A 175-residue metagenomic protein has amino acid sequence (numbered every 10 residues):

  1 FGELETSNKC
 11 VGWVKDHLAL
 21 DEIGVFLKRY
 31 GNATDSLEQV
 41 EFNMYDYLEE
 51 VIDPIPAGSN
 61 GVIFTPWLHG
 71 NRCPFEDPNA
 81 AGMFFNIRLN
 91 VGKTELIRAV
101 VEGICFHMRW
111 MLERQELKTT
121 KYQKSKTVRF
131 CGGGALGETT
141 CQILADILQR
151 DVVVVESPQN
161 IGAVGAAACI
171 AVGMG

Functional and structural regions predicted by a protein language model:
F1-C73: A short helix-loop
V51-V164: Activation-segment/catalytic-loop signature of the eukaryotic protein kinase fold
A167-I170: Short low-complexity, flexible loop/linker segments enriched in glycine and/or proline with clustered acidic
V172-G175: Cytochrome P450 heme-binding "Cys pocket" and the immediately downstream C-terminal segment
